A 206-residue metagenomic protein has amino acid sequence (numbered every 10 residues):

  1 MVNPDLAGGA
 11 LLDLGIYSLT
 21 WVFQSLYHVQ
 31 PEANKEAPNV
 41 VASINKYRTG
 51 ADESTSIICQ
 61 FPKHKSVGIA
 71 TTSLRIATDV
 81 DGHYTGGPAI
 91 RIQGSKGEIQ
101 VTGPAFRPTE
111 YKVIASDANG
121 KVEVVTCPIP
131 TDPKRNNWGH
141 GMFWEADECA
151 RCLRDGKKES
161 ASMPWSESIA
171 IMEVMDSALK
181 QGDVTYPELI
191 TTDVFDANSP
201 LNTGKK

Functional and structural regions predicted by a protein language model:
M1-V41, K46-Y47: Predominantly a Rossmann-like dinucleotide-binding segment in NAD(P)-dependent oxidoreductases
G9, I16-F23, H140-D147, S166-E173 (+1 more regions): A structural signal for well-ordered alpha-helical segments within the folded catalytic domains of diverse enzymes
S25-V29, E98, M175-Q181: Phosphate/oxyanion-binding loops and surfaces in catalytic or ligand/nucleic-acid-binding neighborhoods
N45-D52, F61-D147, K157, A161-S166: NAD(P)-dinucleotide binding in Rossmann-like oxidoreductases
I57-C59: Short beta-strand scaffold segments in enzyme catalytic cores
K63, E148-K206: C-terminal helix-rich "cap/oligomerization" subdomain common to oxidoreductases
